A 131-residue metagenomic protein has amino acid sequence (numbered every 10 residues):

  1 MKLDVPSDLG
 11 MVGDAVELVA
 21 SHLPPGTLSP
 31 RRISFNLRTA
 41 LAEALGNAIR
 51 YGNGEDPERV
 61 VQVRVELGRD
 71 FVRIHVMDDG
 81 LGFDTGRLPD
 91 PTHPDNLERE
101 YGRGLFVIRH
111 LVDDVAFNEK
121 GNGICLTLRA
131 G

Functional and structural regions predicted by a protein language model:
M1-K2, I49-G131: Conserved beta-strand-loop-beta-strand hairpin that lines the nucleotide-binding pocket of ATP/GTP-utilizing enzymes
M1-R31: Helix-loop-beta hinge of the Bergerat
A20-A42, L97-R99: Conserved short strand/loop->alpha-helix "switch" segment adjacent to the catalytic nucleotide/phosphoryl-transfer site
E43, N47: Conserved polar catalytic motif of the HATPase_c/GHKL fold
